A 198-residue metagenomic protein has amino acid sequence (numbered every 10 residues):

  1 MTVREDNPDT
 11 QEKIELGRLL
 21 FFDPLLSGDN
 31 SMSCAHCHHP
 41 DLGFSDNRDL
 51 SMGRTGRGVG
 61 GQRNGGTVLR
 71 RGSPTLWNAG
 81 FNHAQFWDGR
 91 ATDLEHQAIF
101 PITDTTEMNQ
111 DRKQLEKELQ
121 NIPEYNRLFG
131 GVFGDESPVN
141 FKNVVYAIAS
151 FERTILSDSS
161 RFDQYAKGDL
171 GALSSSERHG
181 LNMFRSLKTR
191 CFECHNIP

Functional and structural regions predicted by a protein language model:
M1-P198: Periplasmic c-type cytochrome electron-transfer domains
